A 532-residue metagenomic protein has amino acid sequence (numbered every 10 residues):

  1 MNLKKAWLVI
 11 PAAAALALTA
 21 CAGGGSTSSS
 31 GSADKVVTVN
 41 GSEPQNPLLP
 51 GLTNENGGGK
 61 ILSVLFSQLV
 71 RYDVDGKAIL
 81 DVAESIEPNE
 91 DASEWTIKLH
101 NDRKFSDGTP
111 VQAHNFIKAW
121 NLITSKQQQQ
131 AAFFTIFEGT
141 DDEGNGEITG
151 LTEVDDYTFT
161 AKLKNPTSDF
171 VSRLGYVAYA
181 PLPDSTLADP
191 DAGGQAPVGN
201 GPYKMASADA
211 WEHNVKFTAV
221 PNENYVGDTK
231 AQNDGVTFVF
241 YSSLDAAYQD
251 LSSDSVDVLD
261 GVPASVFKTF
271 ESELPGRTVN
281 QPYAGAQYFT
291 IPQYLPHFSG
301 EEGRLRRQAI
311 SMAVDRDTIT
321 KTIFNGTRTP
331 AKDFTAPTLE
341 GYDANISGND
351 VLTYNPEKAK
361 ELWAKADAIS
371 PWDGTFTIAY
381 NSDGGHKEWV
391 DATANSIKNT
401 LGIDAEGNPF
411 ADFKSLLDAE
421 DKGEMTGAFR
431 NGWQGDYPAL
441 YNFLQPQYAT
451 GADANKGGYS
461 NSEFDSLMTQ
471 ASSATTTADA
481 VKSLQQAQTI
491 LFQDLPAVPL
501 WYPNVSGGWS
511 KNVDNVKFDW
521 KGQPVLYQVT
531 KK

Functional and structural regions predicted by a protein language model:
N40-E90, V198: N-terminal lobe/hinge region of extracytoplasmic solute-binding protein
K98, A132-D184: Surface-exposed binding/hinge segments that line and control ligand-binding clefts or catalytic entry sites
Q112-N121, D156-K162, P202, N233-G235 (+3 more regions): Alpha-helical secondary-structure segments
T167-K230, G235: Gly/Pro-rich hinge or "lid" segments in bacterial periplasmic/extracellular proteins
D191, P197, N224-T269: Ligand-site clamp/hinge motif
V314-G341, G385-N395, D418-K532: Detector for C-terminal structural segments
T329-A366, G384-E388: Structural transition elements
A364-G435: Ligand/substrate-recognition segments at binding pockets and active sites
